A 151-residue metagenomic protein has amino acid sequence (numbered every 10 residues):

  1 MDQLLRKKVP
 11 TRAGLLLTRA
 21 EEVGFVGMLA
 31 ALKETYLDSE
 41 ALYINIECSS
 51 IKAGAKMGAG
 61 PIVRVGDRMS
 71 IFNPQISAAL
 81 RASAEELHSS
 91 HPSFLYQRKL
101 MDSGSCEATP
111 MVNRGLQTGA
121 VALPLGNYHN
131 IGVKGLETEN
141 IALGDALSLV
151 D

Functional and structural regions predicted by a protein language model:
M1-D67, G104, A108: Acidic/histidine-rich catalytic neighborhood of metal-dependent amide-processing enzymes
I62-D151: Active-site-adjacent substrate-binding region of metalloamidase/peptidase-like peptide-processing proteins
